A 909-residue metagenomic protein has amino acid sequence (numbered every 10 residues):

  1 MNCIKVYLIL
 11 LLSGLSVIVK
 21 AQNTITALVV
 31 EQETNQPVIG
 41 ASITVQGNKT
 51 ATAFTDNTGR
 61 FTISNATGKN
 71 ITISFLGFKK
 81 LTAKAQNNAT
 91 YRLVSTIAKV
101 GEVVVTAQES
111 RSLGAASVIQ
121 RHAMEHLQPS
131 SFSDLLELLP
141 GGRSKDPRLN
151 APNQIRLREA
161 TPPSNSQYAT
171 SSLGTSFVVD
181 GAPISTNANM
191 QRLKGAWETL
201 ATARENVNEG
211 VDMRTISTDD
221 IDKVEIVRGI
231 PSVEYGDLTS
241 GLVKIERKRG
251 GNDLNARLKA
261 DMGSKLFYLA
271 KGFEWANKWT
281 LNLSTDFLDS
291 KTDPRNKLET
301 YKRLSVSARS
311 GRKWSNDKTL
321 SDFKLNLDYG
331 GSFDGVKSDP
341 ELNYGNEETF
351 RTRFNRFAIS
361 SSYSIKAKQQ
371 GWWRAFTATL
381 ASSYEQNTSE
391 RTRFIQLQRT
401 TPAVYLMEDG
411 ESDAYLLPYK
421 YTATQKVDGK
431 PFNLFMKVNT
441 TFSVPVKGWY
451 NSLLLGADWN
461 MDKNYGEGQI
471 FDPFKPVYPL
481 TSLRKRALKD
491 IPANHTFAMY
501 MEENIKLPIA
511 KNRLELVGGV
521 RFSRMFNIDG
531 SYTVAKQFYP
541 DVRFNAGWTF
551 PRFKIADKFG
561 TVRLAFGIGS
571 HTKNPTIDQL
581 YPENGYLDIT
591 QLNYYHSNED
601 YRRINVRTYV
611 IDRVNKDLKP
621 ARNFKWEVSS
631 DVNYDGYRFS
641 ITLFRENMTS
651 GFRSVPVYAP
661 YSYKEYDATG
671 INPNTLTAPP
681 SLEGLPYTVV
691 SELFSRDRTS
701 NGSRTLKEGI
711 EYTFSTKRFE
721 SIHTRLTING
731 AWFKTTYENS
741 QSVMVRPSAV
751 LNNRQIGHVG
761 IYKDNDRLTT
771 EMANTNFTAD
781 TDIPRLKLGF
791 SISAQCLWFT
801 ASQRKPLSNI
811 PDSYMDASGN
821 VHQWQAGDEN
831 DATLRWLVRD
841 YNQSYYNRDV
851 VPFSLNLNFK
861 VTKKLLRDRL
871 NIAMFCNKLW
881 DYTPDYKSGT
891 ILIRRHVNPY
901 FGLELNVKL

Functional and structural regions predicted by a protein language model:
Y7, M648-S650, S654-P656, C796-R839 (+2 more regions): C-terminal beta-signal and adjacent terminal beta-strands/loops of Gram-negative outer-membrane beta-barrel proteins
L28-T34, A41-Q46, T72-F78, Q86-H126: Short, acidic, small-residue-rich periplasmic hinge/interaction motif at the N-terminus of Gram-negative outer-membrane
S42-R60, V103-S130, P152-R156, R192-N206 (+1 more regions): N-terminal periplasmic "start-of-domain" segments of outer-membrane beta-barrel proteins
Y91-R92, A203-N255: A beta-strand signature from Gram-negative outer-membrane beta-barrel systems, especially the internal plug domain
S133, E137-G195: Extracytoplasmic beta-strand/coil segments of soluble accessory domains associated with Gram-negative outer-membrane
W314-S332, T352-S531, Q537-D541, R552-K554 (+2 more regions): Face-selective signature of the C-terminal outer-membrane beta-barrel domain
D490-R638, T642-N647: Structural signature of Gram-negative outer-membrane beta-barrels, strongest in the C-terminal barrel of TonB-dependent
A510-K511, E665-S808: Gram-negative outer-membrane beta-barrel transporters
